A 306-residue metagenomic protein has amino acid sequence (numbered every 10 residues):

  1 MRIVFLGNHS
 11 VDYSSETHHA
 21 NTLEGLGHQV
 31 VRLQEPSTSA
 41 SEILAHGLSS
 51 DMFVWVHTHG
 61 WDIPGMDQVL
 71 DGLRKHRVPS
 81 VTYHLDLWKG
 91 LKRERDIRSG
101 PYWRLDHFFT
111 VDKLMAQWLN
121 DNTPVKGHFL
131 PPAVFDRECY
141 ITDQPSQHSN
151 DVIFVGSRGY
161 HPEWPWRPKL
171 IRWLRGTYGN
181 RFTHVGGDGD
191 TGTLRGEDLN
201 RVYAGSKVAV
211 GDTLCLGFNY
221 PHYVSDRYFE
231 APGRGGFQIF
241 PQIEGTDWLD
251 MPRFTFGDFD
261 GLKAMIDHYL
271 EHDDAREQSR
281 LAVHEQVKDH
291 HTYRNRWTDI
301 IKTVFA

Functional and structural regions predicted by a protein language model:
M1-S50, H57-D71, G90, R98-M251 (+1 more regions): Nucleotide-sugar donor-binding catalytic core of glycosyltransferases
H46, V202, M265-H268, T303: CheY-like receiver
L73-L87: Active-site proximal beta-strand in glycosyltransferases
T110, S225, F256-F259, H290: Conserved aromatic
D247-G257, H268: A short acidic/histidine/glycine-rich donor-binding loop in glycosyltransferase catalytic cores
D258-A275: C-terminal "capping" alpha-helix adjacent to the active site of nucleotide-linked donor transferases in cell-envelope
L270-V304: A charged, aromatic-enriched C-terminal amphipathic alpha-helix characteristic of glycosyltransferases across folds
